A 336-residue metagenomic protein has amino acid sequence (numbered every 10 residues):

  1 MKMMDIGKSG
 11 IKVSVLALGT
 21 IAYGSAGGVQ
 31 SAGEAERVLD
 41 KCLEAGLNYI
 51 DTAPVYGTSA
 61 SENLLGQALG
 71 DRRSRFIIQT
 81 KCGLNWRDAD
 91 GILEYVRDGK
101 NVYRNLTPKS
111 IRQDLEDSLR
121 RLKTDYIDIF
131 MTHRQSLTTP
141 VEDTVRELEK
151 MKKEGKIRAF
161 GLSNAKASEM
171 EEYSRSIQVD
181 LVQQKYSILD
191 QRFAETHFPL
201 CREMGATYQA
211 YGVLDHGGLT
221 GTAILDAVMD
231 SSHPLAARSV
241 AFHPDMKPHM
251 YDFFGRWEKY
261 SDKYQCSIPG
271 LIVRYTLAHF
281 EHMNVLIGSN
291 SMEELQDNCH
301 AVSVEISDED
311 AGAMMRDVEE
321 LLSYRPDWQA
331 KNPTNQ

Functional and structural regions predicted by a protein language model:
M1-I77: N-terminal binding-site loop/beta-alpha segment at the start of enzyme catalytic domains that lines or forms
K8-A26, K81-N101, M131: N-terminal small/glycine-rich loop or linker at the start of catalytic domains across soluble metabolic enzymes
V15, Y49, Y126-I129, A159 (+2 more regions): Residues at the N-termini of beta-strands
V29-C42, T107-R121, K166-E172: Short, acidic/polar
K41, A45, R121-L122, G155 (+1 more regions): Structural motif
G99-S110, R238-K247: A short acidic, glycine-rich active-site loop that binds or catalyzes chemistry on phosphate/adenosine moieties
L119-S136: Active-site groove signature of glycoside hydrolases
Q135-S323, D327-Q336: Beta/alpha (TIM)-barrel catalytic core signal, keyed to glycine-rich beta->alpha loops juxtaposed to Asp/Glu that bind
